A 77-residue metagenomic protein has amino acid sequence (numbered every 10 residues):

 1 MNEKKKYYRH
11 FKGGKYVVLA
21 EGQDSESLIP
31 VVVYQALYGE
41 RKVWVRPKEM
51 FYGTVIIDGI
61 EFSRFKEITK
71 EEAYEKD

Functional and structural regions predicted by a protein language model:
M1-D77: Mixed-charge, low-complexity intrinsically disordered regions
